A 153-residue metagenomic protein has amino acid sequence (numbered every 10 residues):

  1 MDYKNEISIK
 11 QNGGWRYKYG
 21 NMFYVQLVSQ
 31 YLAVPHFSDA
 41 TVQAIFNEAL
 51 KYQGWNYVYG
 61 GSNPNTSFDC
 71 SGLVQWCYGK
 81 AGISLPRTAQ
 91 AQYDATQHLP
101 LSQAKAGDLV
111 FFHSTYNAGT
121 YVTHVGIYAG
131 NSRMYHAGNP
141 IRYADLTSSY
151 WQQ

Functional and structural regions predicted by a protein language model:
M1, L73-V74, G126: Short alpha-helical segments in extracytoplasmic peptidoglycan/chitin-binding modules and envelope-associated proteins
M1-S8: Conserved beta-strand/loop element in small beta-rich adapter and peptidoglycan-binding domains
W15-Y17, N21-H36, A40, N47 (+2 more regions): Aromatic- and glycine-rich peptidoglycan recognition patches
L27-S29, Y52-V58: Acidic/histidine-rich, surface-exposed loop or edge segments in extracytoplasmic proteins
T41-I45, A49, D69-C70, C77: Stable alpha-helical elements in mature extracytoplasmic
W55-A106: Catalytic cysteine-centered active-site loop
Y59-G60, F112-H113, A137: Thr-Gly-centered strand-to-loop micro-motif
L109-F111, I127: Hydrophobic beta-strand signal
